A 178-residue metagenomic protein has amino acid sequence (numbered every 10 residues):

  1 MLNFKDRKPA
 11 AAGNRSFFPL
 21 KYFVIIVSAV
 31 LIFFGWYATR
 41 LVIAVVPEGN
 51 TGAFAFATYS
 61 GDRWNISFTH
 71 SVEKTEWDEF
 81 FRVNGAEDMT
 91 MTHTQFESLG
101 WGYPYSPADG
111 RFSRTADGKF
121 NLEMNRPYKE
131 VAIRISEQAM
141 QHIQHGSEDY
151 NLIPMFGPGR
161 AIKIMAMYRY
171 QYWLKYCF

Functional and structural regions predicted by a protein language model:
L2, F18-F23, Q171-F178: Short, extreme N-terminal leader segments that mark the start of a protein/domain
L2-K5, G85: Long, low-hydrophobicity, solvent-exposed regions enriched in small/turn-prone and acidic residues
D6-F17: Positively charged N-terminal leader segments that act as targeting/secretion signals
K21-A38: Hydrophobic membrane-insertion alpha-helices, especially the h-region of bacterial N-terminal signal peptides
F33-G49: Aromatic-capped interface at the extracytoplasmic side of an N-terminal signal-anchor transmembrane helix
V46-F96: N-terminal secretory signal peptides
M89-T92, Y103-F178: Mature, soluble, non-transmembrane domains
G100: Surface-exposed acidic loop/strand-edge motifs in secreted or periplasmic proteins that form small linear binding
